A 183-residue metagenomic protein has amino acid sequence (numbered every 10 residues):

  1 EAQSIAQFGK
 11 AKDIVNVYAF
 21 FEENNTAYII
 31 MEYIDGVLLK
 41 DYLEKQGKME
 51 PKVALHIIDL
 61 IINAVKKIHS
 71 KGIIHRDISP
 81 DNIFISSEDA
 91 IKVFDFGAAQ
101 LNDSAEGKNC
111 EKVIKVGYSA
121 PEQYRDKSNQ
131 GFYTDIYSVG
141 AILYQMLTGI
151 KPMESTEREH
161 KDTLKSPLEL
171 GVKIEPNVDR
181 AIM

Functional and structural regions predicted by a protein language model:
E1-Q7: AlphaC helix of the eukaryotic protein kinase fold
F20: Activation-segment/catalytic-loop signature of the eukaryotic protein kinase fold
N24-L38, Y42: Conserved short submotifs of the Hanks-type protein kinase catalytic core that shape the nucleotide-binding pocket
I57-I58: Activation segment signature within eukaryotic-like protein kinase domains
I61-I73: Protein kinase catalytic-loop region centered on the HRD/HxD motif
I85-D89: Activation-loop N-terminal segment of eukaryotic-like protein kinases
G117-M183: C-terminal lobe helix-coil module of Hanks-type protein kinase domains
